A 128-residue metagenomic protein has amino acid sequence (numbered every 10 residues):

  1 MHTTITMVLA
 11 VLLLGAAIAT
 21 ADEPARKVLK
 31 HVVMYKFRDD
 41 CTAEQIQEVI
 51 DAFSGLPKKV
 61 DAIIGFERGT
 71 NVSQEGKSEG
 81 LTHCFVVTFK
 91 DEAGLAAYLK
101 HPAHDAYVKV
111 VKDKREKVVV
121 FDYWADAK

Functional and structural regions predicted by a protein language model:
T4-M7, A21: N-terminal compositionally biased, intrinsically disordered segments and leader/signal-like regions
T6, Y35, V108: Alpha-helical and His/Cys-centered functional microenvironments
T6-A16: Bacterial N-terminal signal peptides
L14-T82, K90-A97, Y123-K128: Short S/T/G/P-rich N-terminal loop/turn motif that feeds into the first structured element of a domain
V86: Short, structured active-site "lid" loops
E92-K100, D105-K112: C-terminal structural segments of small proteins and small subunits
V111-V120, W124-K128: C-terminal partner/receptor-binding element of secreted or periplasmic proteins
